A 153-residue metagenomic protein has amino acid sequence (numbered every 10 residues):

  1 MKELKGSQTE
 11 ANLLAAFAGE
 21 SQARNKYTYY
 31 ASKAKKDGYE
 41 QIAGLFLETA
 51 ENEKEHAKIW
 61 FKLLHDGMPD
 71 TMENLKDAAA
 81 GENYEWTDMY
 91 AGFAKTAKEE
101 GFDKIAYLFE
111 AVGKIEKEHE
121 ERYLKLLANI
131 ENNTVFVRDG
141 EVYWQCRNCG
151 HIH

Functional and structural regions predicted by a protein language model:
M1-H153: Non-heme di-metal
